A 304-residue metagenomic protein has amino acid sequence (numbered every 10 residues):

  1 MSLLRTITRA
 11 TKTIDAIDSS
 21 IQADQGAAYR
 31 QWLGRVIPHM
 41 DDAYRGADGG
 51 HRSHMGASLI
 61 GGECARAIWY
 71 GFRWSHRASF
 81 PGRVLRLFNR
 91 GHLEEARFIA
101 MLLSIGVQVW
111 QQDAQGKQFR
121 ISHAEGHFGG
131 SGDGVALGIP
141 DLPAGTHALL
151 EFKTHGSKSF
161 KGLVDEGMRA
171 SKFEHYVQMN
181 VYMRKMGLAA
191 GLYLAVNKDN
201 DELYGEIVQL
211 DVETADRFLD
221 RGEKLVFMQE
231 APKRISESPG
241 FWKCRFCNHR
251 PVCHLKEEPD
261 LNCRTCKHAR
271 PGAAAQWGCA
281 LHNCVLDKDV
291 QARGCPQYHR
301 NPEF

Functional and structural regions predicted by a protein language model:
M1-L149, G156-K158, P296, F304: Metal-dependent nuclease catalytic cores that hydrolyze phosphodiester bonds in DNA/RNA, characterized by
R5, G162, E166-Y176, V181-G278 (+3 more regions): Metal-dependent nuclease catalytic regions and adjoining charged, substrate-binding loops involved in nucleic-acid end
G145-F152, A189-Y193: Conserved active-site beta-strand-loop modules that form the wall/rim of enzyme catalytic pockets and either contain
T154-G156, N197: Short, histidine-centered active-site or binding-site loop motifs used for metal coordination, general acid-base
